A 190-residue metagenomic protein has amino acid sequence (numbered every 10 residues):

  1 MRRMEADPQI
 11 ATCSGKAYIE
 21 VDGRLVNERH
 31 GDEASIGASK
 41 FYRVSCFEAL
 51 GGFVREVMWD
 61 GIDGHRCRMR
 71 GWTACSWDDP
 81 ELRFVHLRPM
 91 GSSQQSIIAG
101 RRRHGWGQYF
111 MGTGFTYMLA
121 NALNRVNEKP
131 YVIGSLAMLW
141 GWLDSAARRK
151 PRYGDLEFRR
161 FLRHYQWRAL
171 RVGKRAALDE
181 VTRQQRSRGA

Functional and structural regions predicted by a protein language model:
M1, V44, G64: Short glycine-/small-residue-rich flexible loop motifs, especially phosphate/cofactor-binding loops
M1-V26: Conserved donor NDP-sugar-binding/catalytic core segment of glycosyltransferases
A6-D7, A49-L50, R70-G71: Structured helix-beta-strand junction loops
R29-E33: Short glycine-enriched, charge-decorated loop/helix-capping segments at active-site entrances that position
S35-G51: Conserved nucleotide-sugar donor-binding and metal-coordinating catalytic region shared by glycosyltransferases
F53-Y117, N121: Catalytic donor/gating beta->alpha subdomain of glycosyltransferases that bind UDP-sugars
G100-A190: Non-catalytic, C-terminal membrane-associated alpha-helical segments of glycosyltransferases
